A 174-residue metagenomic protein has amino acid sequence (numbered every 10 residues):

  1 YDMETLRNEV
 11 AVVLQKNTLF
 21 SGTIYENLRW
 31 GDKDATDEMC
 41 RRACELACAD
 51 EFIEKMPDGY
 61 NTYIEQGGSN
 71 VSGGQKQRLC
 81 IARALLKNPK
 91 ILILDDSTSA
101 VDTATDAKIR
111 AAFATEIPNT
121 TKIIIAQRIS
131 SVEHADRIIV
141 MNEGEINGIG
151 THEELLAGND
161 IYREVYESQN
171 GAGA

Functional and structural regions predicted by a protein language model:
E4, V10-Q15, I123: ABC nucleotide-binding domain signature
R7, Y25-Q66, R110-A111, N119 (+1 more regions): ABC ATPase nucleotide-binding domain helical subdomain, centered on the C-loop/LSGGQ "ABC signature"
E9, K108-E116, R128: Conserved helical "switch/dimer-interface" subregion of ABC/ABC-like ATPase nucleotide-binding domains
C40, D50-L79, L94-S97, V101-A104 (+1 more regions): ABC-fold ATPase nucleotide-binding domain signature/coupling loops
L46, E54-G59, A104, A111 (+2 more regions): C-terminal portion of ABC ATPase nucleotide-binding domains
S72-G73, L79-A84, K108, I124: ABC ATPase nucleotide-binding domain "signature" region
L86-K90, N119: A short, proline-enriched helix->beta-strand linker immediately N-terminal to the Walker B motif in ABC-type P-loop
T115-A126, V132: Conserved catalytic loops of ABC-family nucleotide-binding domains
